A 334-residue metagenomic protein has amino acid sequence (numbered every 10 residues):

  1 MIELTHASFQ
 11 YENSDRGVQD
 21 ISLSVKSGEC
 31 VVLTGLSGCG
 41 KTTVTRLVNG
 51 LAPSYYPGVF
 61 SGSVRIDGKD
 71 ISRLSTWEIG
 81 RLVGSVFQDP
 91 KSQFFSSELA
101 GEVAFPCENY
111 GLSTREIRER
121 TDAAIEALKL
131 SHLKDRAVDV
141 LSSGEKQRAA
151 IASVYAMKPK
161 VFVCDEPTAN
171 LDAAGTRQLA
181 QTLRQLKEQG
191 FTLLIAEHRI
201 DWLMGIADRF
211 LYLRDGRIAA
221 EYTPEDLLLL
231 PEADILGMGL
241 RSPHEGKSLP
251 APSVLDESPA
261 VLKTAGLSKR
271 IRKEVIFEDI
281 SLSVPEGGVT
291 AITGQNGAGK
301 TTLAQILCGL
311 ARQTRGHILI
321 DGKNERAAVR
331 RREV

Functional and structural regions predicted by a protein language model:
T34-L36, T293-Q295: The feature captures the beta-strand-to-loop junction immediately N-terminal to the Walker
N49, C308: Helix-to-loop junction immediately C-terminal to a conserved catalytic motif
P57-K69, G316-N324: Conserved ABC transporter NBD signature motif
R115-L133: Conserved ABC ATPase "signature" region
A137-L141, E145: Conserved ABC ATPase signature
F162-D165: Catalytic Walker B motif of ABC-type/P-loop ATPase nucleotide-binding domains
E197-H198: H-loop/switch region of ABC-family ATPase nucleotide-binding domains
